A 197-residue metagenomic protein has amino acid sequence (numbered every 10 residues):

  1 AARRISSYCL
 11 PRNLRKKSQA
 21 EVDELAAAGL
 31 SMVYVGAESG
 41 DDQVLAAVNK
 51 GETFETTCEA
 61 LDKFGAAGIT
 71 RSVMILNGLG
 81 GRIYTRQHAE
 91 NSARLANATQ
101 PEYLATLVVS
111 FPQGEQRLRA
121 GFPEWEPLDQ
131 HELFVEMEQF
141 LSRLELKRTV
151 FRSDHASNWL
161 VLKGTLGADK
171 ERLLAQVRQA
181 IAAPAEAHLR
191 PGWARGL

Functional and structural regions predicted by a protein language model:
A1-I5, F54-V73, T99, P127-R148: Alpha-helix-loop-beta-strand connector modules within alpha/beta enzyme cores
A1-K16, L30-T57, E102-A105: Core AdoMet radical
A1-R15, E24, T57-I83, G196-L197: Mobile, glycine- and charge-enriched loop segments and immediately flanking short secondary-structure elements within
R12, G40-A46, F64-H88, L107-G114 (+1 more regions): Conserved strand-turn element in the central/C-terminal portion of the radical SAM core barrel that lines
K17-V22, G80-A98: Catalytic cores of alpha/beta
D23-L25, G51-T53, E90-S92, G121-E124 (+1 more regions): Short, hinge-like loop/turn segments at secondary-structure boundaries
G51, Q87, H131: Conserved phosphate-coordination/catalytic loops
R94-L197: Auxiliary Fe-S-binding modules of radical SAM enzymes
